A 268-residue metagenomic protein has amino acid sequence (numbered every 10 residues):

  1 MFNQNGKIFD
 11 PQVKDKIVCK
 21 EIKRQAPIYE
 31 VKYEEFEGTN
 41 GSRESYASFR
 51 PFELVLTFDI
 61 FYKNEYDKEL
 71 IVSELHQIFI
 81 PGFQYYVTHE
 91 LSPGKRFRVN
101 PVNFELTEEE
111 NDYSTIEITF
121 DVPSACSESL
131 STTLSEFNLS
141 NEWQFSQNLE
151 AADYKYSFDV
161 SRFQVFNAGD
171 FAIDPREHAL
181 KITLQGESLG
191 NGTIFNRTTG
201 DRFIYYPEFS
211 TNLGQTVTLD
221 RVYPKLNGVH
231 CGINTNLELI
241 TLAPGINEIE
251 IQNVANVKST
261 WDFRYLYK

Functional and structural regions predicted by a protein language model:
M1-P51, P93-E105: Solvent-exposed edge beta-strands and adjacent loop segments that serve as assembly or binding interfaces
F2-Q4, D121-C126, L134-E142: Mixed-charge, glycine-accented linear interaction segment located at domain edges/termini
I8, K63-N103: Short, acidic/charged, Gly/Pro-enriched secondary-structure junctions
G41-Y66, D112-C126, N247: Oligomerization/assembly interface segments of phage tail-like spikes and tubes
S48-F52, F79-P81, E110-S114, D174-R176 (+2 more regions): Solvent-exposed loop and beta-edge segments used for protein-protein assembly and interaction
E69-H76, T115-E117, T132-F137: "Short basic amphipathic alpha-helical interaction patches in structured regions
Q84-E128: Short beta-strand and beta-hairpin "edge-sheet" elements
S135-K268: Intrinsically disordered, low-complexity segments enriched in serine, threonine, and glycine
